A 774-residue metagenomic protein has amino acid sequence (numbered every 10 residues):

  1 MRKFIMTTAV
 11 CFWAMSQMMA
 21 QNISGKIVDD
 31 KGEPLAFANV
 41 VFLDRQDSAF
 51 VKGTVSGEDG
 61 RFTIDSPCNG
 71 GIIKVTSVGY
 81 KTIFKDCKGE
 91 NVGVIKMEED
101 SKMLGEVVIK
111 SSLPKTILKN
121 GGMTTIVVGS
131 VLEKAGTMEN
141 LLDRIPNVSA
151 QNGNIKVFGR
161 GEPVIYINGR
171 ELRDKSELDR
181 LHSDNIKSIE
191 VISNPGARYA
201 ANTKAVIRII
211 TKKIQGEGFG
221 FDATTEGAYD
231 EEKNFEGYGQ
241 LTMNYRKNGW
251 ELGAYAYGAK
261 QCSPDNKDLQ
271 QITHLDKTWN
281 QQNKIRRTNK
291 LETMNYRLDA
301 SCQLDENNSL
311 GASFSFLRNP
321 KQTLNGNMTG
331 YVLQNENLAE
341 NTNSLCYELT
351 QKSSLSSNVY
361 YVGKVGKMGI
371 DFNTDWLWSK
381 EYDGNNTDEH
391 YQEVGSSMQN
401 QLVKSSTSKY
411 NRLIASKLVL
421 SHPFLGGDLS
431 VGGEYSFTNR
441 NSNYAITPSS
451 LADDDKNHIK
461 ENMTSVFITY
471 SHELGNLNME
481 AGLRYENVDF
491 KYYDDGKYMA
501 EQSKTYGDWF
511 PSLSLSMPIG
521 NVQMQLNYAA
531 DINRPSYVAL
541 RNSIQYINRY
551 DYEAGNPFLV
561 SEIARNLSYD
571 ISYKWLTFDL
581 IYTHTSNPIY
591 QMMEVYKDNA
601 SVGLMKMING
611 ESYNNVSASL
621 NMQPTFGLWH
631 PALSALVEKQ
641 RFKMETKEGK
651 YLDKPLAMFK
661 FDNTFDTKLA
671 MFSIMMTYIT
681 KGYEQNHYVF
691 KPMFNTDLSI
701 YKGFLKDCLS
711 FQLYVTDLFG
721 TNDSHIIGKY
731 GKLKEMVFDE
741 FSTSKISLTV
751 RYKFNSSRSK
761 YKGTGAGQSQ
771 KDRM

Functional and structural regions predicted by a protein language model:
V41-L43, T76-Y80, V92-V131, A150-N152 (+2 more regions): Short, acidic, small-residue-rich periplasmic hinge/interaction motif at the N-terminus of Gram-negative outer-membrane
Q46-R61: Short, acidic Ser/Thr/Gly-rich low-complexity loop/linker segments typical of extracellular and cell-surface proteins
E90-E98, E106, M138-L141, K175-S176 (+3 more regions): N-terminal periplasmic accessory domains that precede and gate Gram-negative outer-membrane beta-barrel machines
R144, R170-G196: Short acidic/polar hinge/loop motifs at secondary-structure boundaries that mediate gating or recognition
I210-T225, N266, M294-L298, N319 (+7 more regions): Surface-exposed extracellular loop regions of Gram-negative outer-membrane beta-barrel proteins
N295-N319, L345-D495, P518-Q523, L576-F578 (+2 more regions): Face-selective signature of the C-terminal outer-membrane beta-barrel domain
L413-K417, M463-S465, V560, N566 (+2 more regions): Outer membrane beta-barrel strand-and-loop segments of large Gram-negative receptors, especially TonB-dependent
H458-E461, E501-K504, I532-S586, G603-S617 (+1 more regions): Outer-membrane beta-barrel signature, preferentially recognizing the C-terminal barrel domain of Gram-negative
